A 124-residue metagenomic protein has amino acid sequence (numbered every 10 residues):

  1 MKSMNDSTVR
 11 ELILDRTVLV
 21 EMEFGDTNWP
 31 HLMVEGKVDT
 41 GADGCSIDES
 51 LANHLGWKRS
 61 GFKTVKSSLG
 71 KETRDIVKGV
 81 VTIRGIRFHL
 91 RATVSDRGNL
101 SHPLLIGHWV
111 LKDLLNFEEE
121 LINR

Functional and structural regions predicted by a protein language model:
M1-R124: Pepsin/retropepsin-fold aspartyl endopeptidases
